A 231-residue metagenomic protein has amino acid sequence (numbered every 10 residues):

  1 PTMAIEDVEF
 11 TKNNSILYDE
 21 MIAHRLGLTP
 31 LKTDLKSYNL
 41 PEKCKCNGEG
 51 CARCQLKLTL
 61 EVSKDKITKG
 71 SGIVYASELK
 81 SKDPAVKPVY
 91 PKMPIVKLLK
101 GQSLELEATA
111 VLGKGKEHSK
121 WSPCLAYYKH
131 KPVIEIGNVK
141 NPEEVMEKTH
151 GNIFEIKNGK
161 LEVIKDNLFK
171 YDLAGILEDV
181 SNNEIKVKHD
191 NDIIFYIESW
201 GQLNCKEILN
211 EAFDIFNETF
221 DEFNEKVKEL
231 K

Functional and structural regions predicted by a protein language model:
P1-K231: Protein-protein interaction/assembly regions in multi-subunit complexes
